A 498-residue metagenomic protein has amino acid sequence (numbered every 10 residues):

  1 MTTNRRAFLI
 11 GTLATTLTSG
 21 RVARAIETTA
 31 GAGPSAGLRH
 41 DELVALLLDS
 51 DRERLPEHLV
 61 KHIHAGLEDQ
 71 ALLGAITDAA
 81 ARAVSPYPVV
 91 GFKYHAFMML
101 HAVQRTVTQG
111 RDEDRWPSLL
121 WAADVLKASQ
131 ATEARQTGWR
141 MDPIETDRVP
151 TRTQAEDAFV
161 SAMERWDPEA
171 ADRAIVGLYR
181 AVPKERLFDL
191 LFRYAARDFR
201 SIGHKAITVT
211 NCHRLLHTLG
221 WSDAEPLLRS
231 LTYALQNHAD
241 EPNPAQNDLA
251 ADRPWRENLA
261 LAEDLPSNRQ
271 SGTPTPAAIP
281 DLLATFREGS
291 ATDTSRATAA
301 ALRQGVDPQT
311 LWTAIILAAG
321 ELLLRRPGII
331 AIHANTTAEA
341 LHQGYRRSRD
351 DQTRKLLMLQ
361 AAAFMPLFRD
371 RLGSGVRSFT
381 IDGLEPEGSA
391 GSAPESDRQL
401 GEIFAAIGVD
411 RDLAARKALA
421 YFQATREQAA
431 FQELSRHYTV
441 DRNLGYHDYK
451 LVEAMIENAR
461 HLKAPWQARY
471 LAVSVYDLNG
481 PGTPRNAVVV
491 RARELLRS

Functional and structural regions predicted by a protein language model:
T3-S498: Mature, well-folded catalytic/scaffold domains that follow N-terminal targeting or propeptide regions
